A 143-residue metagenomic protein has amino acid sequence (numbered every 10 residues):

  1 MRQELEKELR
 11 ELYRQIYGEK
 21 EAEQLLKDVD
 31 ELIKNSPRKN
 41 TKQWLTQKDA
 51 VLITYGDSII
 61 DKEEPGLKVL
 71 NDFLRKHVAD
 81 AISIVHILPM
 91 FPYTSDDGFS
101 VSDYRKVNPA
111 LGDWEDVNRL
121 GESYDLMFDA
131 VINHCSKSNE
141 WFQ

Functional and structural regions predicted by a protein language model:
R2-Q143: Acidic/aromatic-lined carbohydrate-recognition and catalytic surfaces of CAZymes acting on diverse glycans
